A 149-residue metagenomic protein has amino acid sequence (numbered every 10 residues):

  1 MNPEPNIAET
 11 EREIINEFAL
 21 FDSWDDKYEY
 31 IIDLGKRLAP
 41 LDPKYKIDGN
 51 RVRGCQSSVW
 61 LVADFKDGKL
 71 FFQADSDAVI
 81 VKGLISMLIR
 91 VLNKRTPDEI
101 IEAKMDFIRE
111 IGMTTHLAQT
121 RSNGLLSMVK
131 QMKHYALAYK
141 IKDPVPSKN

Functional and structural regions predicted by a protein language model:
E4-I14, L20-S58, F65-K69, I108-P146: N-terminal intrinsically disordered, cationic/polar leader segments that include organellar targeting peptides
E13-E17, L84-M87: A general alpha-helix detector
G49-C55, S76, D98-I100: Solvent-exposed interaction patches of small proteins and small membrane subunits
I85-R95: Alpha-helical support elements that line or immediately flank enzyme active sites and cofactor-binding pockets
K94-I111: Glycine-rich phosphate/pyrophosphate-binding loops and their adjacent beta-strand/loop elements at enzyme active sites
